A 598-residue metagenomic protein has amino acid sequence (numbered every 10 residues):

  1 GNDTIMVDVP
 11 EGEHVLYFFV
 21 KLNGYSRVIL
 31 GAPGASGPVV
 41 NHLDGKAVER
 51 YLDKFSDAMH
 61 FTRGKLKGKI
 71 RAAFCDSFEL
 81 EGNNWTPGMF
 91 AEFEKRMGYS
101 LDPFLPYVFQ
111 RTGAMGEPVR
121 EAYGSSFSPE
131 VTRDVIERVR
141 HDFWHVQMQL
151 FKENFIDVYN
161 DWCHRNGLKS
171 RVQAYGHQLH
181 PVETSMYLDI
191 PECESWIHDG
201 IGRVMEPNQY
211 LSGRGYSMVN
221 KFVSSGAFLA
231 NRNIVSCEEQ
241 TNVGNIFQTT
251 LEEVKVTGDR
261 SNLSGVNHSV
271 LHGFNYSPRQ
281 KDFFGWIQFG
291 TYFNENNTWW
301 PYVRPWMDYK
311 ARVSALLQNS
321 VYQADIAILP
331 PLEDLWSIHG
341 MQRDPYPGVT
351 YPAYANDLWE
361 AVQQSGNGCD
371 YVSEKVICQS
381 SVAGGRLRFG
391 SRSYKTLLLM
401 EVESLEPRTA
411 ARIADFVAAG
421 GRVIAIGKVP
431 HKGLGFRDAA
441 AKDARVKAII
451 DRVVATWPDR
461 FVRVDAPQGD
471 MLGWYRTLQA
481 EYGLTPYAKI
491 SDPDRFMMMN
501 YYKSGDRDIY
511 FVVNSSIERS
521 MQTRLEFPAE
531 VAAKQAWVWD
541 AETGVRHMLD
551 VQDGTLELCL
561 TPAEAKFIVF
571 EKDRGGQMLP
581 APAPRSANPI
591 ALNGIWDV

Functional and structural regions predicted by a protein language model:
G1-I70: Mature N-terminal, pre-catalytic/accessory segment of carbohydrate-active enzymes
A58-A72, S77-P191, W196-V598: Carbohydrate-binding surfaces of carbohydrate-active enzymes
